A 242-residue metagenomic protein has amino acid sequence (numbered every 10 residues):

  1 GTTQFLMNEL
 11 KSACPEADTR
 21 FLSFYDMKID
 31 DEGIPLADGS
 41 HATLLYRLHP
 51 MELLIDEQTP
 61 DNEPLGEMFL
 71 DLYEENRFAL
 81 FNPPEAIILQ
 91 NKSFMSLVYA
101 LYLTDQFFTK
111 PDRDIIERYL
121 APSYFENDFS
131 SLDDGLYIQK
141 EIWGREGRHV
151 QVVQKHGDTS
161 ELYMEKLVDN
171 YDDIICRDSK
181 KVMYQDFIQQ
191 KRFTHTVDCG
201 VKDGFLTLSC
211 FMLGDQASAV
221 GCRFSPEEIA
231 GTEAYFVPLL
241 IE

Functional and structural regions predicted by a protein language model:
G1-E242: Domain-scale recognition of functional cores that engage charged ligands
